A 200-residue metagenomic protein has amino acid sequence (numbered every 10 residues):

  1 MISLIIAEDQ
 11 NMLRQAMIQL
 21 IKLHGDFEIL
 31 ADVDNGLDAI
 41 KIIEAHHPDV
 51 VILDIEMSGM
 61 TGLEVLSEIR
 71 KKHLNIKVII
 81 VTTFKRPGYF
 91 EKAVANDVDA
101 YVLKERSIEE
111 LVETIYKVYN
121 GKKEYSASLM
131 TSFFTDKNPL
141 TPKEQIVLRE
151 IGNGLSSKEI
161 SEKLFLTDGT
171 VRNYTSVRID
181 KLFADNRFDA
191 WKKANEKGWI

Functional and structural regions predicted by a protein language model:
N35-D38, T61-E64: Acidic catalytic/metal-coordinating carboxylates
H46-I52: Active-site beta3 strand of CheY-like receiver
I55-M57: Receiver (REC) domain active-site loop signature in two-component systems and cognate sites in sensor histidine kinases
L63-L74: Short amphipathic alpha-helix used as the core "switch/output" element in two-component signaling
G88-V94, V98-P142: Short, flexible helix-to-coil linker/hinge segments that flank and couple to helix-turn-helix
F134-G169: Helix-turn-helix DNA-binding segment
S156-D189: Recognition helix of helix-turn-helix DNA-binding domains
